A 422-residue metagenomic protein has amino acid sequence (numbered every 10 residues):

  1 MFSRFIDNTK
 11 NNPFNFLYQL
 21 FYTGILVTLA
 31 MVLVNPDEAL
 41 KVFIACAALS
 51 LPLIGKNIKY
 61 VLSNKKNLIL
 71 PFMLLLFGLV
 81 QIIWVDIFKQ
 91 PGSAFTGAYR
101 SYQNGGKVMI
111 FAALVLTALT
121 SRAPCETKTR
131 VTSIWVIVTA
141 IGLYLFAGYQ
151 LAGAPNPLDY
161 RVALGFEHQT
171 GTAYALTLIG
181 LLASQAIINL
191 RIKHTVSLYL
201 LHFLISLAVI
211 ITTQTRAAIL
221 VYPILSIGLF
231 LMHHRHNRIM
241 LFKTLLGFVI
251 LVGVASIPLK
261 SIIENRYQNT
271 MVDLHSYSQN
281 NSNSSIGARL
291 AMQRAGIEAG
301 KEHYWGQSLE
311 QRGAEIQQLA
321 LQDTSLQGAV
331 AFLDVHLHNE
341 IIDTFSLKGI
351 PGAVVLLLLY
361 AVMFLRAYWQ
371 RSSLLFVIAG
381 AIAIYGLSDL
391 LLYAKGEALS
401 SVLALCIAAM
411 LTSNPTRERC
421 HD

Functional and structural regions predicted by a protein language model:
M1-Y60, M73-Q90: N-terminal signal-anchor transmembrane segment
N11-F21, V61-L76, K128-I137, T195-Y199 (+1 more regions): Membrane-interfacial loop-to-transmembrane alpha-helix junctions, especially the N-terminal start
T28-L29, A112-T117, C125-L158, E167-H234 (+1 more regions): Alpha-helical transmembrane segments of multi-pass inner-membrane proteins
V42-L51, N67-I83, G92-T120, R130-I141 (+1 more regions): Aromatic-anchored transmembrane helix interface
H233-S278, I297-K301: A membrane-periplasm/extracellular boundary helix in multi-pass inner-membrane enzymes that assemble envelope glycans
K243, L347-G380: Hydrophobic transmembrane alpha-helices and their immediate junctions
N283-G287, A291, E298-K348: Long extracytoplasmic/lumenal interhelical loops at the membrane interface of multi-pass membrane proteins
I378-Y385, L392-D422: Transmembrane alpha-helices of multi-pass inner-membrane enzymes
